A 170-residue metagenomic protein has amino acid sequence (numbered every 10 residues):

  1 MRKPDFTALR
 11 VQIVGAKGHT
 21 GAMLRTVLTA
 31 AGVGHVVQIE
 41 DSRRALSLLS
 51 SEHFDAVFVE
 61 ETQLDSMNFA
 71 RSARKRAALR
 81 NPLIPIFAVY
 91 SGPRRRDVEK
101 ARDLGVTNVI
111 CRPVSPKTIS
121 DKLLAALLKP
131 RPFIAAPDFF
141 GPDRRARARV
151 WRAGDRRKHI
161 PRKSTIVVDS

Functional and structural regions predicted by a protein language model:
T7-H19, L24-L28, Q38, V57-F58: Conserved acidic segment of CheY-like receiver
Q12, V57, T62, R80-R95: A short, hydrophobic beta-strand element within the central beta-sheet of small alpha/beta folds
V33-D41, L48: Short hydrophobic/Thr-rich beta-strand motif most characteristic of the beta2 strand and flanking loop of CheY-like
S51, D55-P82: Conserved phosphotransfer microenvironments
N68, G92-N108: Alpha4 helix (beta4-alpha4-beta5 surface) of REC/receiver domains from two-component response regulators
V114-L127, A135: C-terminal output helix
L128-S170: CheY-like receiver
